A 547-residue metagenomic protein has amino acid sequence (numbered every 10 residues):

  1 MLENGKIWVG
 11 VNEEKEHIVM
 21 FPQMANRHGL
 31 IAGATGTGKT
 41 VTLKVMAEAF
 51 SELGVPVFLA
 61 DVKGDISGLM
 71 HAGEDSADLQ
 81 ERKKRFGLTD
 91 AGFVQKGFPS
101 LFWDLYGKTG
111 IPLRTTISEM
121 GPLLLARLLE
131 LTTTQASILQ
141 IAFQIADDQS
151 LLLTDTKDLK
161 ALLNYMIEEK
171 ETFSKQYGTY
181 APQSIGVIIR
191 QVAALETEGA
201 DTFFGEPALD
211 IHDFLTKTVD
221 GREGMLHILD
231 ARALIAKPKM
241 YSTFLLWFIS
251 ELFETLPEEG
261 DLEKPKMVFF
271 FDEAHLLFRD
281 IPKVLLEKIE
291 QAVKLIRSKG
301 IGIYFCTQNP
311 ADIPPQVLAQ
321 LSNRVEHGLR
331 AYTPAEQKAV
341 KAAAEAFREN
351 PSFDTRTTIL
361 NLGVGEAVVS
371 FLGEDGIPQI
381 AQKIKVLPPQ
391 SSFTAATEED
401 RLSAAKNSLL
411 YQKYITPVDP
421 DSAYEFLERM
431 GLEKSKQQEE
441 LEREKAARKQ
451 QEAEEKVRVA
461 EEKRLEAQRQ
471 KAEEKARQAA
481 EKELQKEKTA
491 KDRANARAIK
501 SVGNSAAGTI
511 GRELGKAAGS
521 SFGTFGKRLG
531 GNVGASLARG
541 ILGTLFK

Functional and structural regions predicted by a protein language model:
M1-H17: N-terminal pre-Walker A segment at the start of P-loop NTPase domains
N12-E13, I18-N26, G221-R222, D261: Phosphate-binding P-loop
E14, I18, P112-S118, L129 (+3 more regions): Conserved P-loop NTPase motor module
I31, T35, P310: The conserved Walker
K39: Conserved lysine of the Walker
V45-A47, M70-G92, Q291-S298, G302-D375: Conserved ATP-driven motor cores of ASCE-family P-loop NTPases powering translocation/secretion/packaging/pilus
A47-V57, G64-Q291, L360-L362, V369 (+1 more regions): P-loop NTPase motor domains
A494-L545: Membrane-active amphipathic alpha-helices enriched in small hydrophobic residues
